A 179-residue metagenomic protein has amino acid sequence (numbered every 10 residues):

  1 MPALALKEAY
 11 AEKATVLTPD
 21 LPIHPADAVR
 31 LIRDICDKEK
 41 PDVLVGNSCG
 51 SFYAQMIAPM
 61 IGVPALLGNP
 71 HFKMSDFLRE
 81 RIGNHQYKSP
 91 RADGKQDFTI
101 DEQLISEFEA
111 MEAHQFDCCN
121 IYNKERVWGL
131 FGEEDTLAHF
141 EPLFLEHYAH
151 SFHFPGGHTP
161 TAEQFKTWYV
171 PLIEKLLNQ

Functional and structural regions predicted by a protein language model:
M1-K38, H158: Active-site catalytic motif of lipid deacylating hydrolases and related acyltransferases
A3, K7, A54, F140-L143: Short, highly selective alpha-helical patches that border small-molecule cofactor pockets in redox/cofactor-processing
P25-A26, F52-Y53, M74: Short secondary-structure capping/turn micro-motifs that flank functional sites
E39, I61: Active-site charged/polar residues at nucleotide-handling catalytic sites that mediate phosphoryl, nucleotidyl
D42-V45, P64-L66: Residue in the alpha/beta-hydrolase core beta-strand immediately N-terminal to the catalytic nucleophile
V45-A54: Gly/Ala-rich beta-loop-alpha elbow adjacent to hydrolase catalytic centers
M56, M60: Active-site signature of alpha/beta-hydrolase-fold catalytic machinery across serine- and Asp/Cys-nucleophile hydrolases
P64-Q179: The alpha/beta-hydrolase serine catalytic core
